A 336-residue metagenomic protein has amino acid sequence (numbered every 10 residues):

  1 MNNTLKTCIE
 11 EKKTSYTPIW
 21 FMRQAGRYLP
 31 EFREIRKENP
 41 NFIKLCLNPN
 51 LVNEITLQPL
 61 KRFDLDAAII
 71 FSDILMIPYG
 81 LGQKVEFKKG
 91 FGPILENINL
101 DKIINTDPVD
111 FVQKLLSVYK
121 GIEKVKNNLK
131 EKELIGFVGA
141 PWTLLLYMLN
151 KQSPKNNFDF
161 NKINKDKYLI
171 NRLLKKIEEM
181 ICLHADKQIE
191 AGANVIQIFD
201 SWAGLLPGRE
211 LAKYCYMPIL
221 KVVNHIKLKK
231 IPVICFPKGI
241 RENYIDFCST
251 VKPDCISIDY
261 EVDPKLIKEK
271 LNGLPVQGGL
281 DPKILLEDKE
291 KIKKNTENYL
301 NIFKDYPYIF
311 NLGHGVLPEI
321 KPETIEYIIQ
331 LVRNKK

Functional and structural regions predicted by a protein language model:
M1-F87, Y216, K221, P322-K336: N-terminal basic, low-complexity leaders that serve as flexible interaction/assembly modules and, when applicable, as
T14-Y16, W20, A67-I69, E133-I135 (+5 more regions): Structural preference for beta-strand elements that scaffold enzyme active sites
P18, L60, V125, I181 (+5 more regions): Conserved, mostly hydrophobic/aromatic
I74-V85, F137-N161, I189-Y214: Active-site-proximal loop/short-helix segments that contain or immediately flank catalytic acid/base residue(s)
E86-K187: Active-site-proximal, glycine-rich beta->alpha crossover segments in alpha/beta enzymes that shape flexible
S117-E131, R209-I231, K270-G273, I328-K336: Alpha-helix-loop-beta-strand connector modules within alpha/beta enzyme cores
Q152-I196, G208, Y216, L220-H225 (+3 more regions): Alpha/beta enzyme core
N224-K336: Catalytic-face loop-and-helix region of soluble metabolic enzyme cores
